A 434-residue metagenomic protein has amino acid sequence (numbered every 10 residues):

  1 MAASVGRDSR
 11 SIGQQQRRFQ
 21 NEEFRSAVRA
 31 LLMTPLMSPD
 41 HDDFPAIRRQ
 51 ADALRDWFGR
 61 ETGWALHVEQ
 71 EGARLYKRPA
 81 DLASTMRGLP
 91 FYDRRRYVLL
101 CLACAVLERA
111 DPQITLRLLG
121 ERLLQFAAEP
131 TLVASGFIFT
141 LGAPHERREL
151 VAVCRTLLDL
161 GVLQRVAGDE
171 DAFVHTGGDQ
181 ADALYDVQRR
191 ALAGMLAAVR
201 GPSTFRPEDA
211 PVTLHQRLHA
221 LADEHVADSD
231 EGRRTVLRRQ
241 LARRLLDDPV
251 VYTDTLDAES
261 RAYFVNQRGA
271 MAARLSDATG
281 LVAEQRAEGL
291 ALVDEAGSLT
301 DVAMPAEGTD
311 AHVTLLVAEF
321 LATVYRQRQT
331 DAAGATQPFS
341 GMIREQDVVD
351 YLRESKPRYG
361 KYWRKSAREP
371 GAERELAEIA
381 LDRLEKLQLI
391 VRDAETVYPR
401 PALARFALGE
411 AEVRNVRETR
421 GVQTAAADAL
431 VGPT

Functional and structural regions predicted by a protein language model:
M1-L89, G168-G178, L184, R190-M304: Eukaryotic partner-binding/assembly regions in large regulatory complexes
A2-S11, T309, T323-D331, F339 (+1 more regions): C-terminal functional regions that serve as terminal interaction/effector modules
Q14-Q15, R94-T115, A311-M342: Positively charged, polyanion-binding regions of nucleic-acid-associated proteins
A27-D43, P112-I138, V250-L256, A332-R368: Short acidic, hydrophobic short linear motifs in intrinsically disordered regions
A46-W57, L141-D159, E369-R383: Short amphipathic alpha-helical interaction segments
G63-L66, A152-C154, L158-D169, T279-E284 (+2 more regions): A short, conserved structural fragment
A105-Q188: Internal, well-ordered domain-core segments that constitute the primary functional module of diverse proteins
Q164, G168-D209, L214, V293 (+1 more regions): C-terminal engagement modules used by replication, chromatin/transcription, nuclear envelope/ESCRT, and ubiquitin
